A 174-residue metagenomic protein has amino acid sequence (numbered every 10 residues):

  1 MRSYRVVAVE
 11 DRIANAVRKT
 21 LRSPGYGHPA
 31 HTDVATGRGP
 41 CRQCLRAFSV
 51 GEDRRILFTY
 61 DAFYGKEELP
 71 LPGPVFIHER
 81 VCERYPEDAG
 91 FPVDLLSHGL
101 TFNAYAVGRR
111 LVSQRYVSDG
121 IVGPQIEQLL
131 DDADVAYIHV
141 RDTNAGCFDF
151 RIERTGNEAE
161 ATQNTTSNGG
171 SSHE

Functional and structural regions predicted by a protein language model:
M1-R18: Extended boundary segments
K19-R115, D119: Conserved mixed alpha/beta catalytic, RNA-binding, or beta-rich assembly cores of soluble enzyme, regulatory
T101-Y137, R141, R154-G156: Short, hydrophobic/π-rich interface segment
D142-C147: Short Gly/Ser/Thr- and Asp/Glu-enriched loop/turn motifs at secondary-structure junctions
F148-G156, N164-T166: C-terminal edge-of-domain segments
T166-E174: Long, low-complexity, intrinsically disordered segments
